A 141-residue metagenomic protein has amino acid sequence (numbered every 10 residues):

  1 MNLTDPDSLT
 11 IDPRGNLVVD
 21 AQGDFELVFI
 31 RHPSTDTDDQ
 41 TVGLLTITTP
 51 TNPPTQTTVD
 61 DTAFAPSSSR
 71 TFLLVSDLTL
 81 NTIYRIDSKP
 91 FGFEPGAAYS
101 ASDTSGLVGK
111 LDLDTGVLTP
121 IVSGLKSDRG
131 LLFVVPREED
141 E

Functional and structural regions predicted by a protein language model:
M1-D140: Sequence/structural signature of beta-propeller domains
